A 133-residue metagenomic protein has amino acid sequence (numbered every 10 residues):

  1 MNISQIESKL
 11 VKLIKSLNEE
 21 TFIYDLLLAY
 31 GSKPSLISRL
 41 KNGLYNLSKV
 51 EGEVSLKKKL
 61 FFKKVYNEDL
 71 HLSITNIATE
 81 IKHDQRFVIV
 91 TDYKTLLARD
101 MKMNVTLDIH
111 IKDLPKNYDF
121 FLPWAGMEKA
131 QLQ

Functional and structural regions predicted by a protein language model:
M1-Q133: Nucleic acid-processing catalytic cores of prokaryotic defense/repair systems
